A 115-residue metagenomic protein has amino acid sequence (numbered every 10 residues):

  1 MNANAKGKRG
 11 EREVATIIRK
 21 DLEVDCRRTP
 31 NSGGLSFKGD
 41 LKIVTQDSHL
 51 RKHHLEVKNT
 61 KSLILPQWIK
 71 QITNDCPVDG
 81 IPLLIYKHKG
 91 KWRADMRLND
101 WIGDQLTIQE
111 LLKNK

Functional and structural regions predicted by a protein language model:
M1-K115: Catalytic phosphate/metal-binding cores of nucleic-acid and nucleotide-processing enzymes, i.e., regions that mediate
